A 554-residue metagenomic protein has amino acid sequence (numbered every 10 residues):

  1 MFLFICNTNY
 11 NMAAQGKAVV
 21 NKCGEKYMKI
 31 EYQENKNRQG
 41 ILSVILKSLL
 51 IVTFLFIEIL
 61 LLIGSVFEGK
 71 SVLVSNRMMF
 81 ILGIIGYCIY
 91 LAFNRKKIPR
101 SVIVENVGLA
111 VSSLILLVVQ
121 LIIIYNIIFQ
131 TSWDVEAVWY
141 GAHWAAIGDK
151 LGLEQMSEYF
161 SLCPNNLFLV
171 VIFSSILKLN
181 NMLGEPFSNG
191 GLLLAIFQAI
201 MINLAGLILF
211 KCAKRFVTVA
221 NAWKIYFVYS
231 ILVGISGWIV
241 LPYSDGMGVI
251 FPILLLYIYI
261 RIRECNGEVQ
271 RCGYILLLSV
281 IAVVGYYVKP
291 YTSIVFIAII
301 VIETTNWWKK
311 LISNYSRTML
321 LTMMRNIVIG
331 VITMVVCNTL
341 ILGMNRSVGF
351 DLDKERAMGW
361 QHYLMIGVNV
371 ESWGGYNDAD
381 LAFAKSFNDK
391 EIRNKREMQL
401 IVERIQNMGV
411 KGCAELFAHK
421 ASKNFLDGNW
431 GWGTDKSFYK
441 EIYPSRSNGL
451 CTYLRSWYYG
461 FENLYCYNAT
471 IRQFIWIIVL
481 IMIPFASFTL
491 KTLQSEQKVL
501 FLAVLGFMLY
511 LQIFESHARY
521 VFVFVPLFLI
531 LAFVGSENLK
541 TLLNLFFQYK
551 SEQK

Functional and structural regions predicted by a protein language model:
M1-I122, L321-V331, E552-Q553: Start-transfer (signal-anchor) and selected internal transmembrane alpha helices of multi-pass inner/ER membrane
L55-E58, E68-I81, N189, L193 (+2 more regions): Membrane-interface anchor segments at the N-terminal boundary of transmembrane helices in multi-pass membrane enzymes
Y140-H143, E158-P186: Short hydrophobic/aromatic helix or loop-helix immediately within or flanking a transmembrane segment in polytopic
L151-G152, G343-N448: Membrane-proximal stem/loop segments at transmembrane-domain junctions that anchor or position
L193-F216, L254, I481-F485: Transmembrane-helix motifs of polytopic, lipid-linked glycan transferases
L209-I231, S495-K498: Transmembrane-helix signature of polytopic, membrane-embedded enzymes that assemble or transfer cell-envelope glycans
V217, L255-Y274: Membrane-interface transmembrane helices that cradle and orient dolichyl/undecaprenyl
V240-G248: Short acidic/glycine- and proline-prone juxtamembrane loop motifs at membrane-interface regions of multi-pass membrane
